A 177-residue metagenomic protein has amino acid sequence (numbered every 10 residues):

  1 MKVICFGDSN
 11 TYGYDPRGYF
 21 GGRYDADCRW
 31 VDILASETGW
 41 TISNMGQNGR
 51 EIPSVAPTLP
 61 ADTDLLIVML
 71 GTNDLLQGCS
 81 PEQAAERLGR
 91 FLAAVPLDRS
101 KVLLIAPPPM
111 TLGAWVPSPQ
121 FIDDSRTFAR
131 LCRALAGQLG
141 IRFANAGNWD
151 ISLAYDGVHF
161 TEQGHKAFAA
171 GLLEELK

Functional and structural regions predicted by a protein language model:
M1-N48, A56-D62, K166: Serine-esterase "nucleophile elbow" of acetyl-processing enzymes
T11, F20-G21, G49, N73-L76 (+1 more regions): Short histidine/acidic/glycine/proline-rich micro-motifs that form metal- and phosphate-coordinating active-site loops
Y24, N48-E51, D123, G140: Mixed-charge, polar/low-complexity N-terminal
E37, A56-K177: Alpha-helical cap/lid subdomain in secreted, periplasmic, or secretory-pathway luminal O-acyl-processing enzymes
N44-I52, F143-N148: Acidic carboxylate-rich catalytic motifs and surrounding loops in phosphoryl-/glycosyl-chemistry enzymes
